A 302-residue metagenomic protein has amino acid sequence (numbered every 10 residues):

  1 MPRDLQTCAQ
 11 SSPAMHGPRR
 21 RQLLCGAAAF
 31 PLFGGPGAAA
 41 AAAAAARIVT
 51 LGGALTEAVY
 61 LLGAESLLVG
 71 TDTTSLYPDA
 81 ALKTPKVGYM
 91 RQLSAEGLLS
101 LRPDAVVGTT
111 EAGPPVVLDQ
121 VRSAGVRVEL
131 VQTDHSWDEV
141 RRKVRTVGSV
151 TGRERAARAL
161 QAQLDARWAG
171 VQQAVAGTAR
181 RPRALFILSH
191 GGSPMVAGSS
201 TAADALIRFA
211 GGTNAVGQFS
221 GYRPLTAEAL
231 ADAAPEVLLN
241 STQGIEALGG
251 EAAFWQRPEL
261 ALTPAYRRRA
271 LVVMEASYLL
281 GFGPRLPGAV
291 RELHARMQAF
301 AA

Functional and structural regions predicted by a protein language model:
M1-P18, A28-L32: N-terminal secretory signal peptides
M15-Q22, F30-A44: N-terminal twin-arginine translocation
R47, A105, V116-S193, N214-Q218 (+1 more regions): Extracytoplasmic substrate-binding proteins
R47-L101, A105-V117, E251: A short, structured surface patch at a secondary-structure boundary
G52, T110-E111, T133, F219 (+1 more regions): Short secondary-structure boundary segments
E96-R102, L225-A234: Short helices/loops that flank or line small-molecule/ion binding pockets
A112-S123, N240-W255: A ligand-binding cleft/hinge motif common to bilobed small-molecule-binding domains
A197-Y222, T242: His/Asp/Glu-enriched short active-site or ligand-binding loop at hydrolase and phosphoryl-transfer sites
